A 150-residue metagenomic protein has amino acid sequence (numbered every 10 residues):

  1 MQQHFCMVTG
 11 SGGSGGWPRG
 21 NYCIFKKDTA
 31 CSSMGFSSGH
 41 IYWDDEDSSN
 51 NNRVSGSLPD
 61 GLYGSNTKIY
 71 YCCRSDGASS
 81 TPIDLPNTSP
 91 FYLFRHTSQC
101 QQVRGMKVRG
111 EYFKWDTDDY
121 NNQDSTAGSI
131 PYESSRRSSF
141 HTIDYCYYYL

Functional and structural regions predicted by a protein language model:
M1-L150: Composition-driven recognition of glycine/serine/threonine/acidic- and proline-rich low-complexity segments and repeats
